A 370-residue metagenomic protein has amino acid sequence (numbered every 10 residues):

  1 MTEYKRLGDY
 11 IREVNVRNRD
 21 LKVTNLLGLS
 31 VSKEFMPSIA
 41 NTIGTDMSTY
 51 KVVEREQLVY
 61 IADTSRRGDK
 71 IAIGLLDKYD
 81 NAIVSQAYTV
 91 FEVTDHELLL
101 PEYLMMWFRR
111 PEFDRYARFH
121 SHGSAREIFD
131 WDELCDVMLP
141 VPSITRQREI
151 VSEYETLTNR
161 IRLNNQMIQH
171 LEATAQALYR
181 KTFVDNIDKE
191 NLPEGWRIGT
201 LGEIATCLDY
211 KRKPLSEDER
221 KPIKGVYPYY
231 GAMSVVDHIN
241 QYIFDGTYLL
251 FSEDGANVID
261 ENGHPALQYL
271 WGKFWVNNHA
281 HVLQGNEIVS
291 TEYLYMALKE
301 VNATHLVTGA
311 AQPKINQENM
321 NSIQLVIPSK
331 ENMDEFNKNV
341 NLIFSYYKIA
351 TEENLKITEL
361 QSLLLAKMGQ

Functional and structural regions predicted by a protein language model:
M1-N18, D136, P140-L215, E219-G231 (+1 more regions): Non-catalytic DNA-recognition/assembly elements of restriction-modification systems
Y4-Y60, G202-L250, G255-N277, V282: Sequence-specific dsDNA recognition surfaces
T49-K51, Q57-L58, M296, V340-Y347: His/acidic/aromatic-lined binding-pocket segments of jelly-roll/cupin-type domains and related regulatory beta-sandwich
R55, V59-R109, G231-M233, Y242-K299 (+1 more regions): A short beta-sheet element
L76-D77, G123-S124, K189, E217-E219 (+1 more regions): Short, solvent-exposed loop/turn elements at beta->coil junctions and helix N-caps that rim active or binding pockets
A82-A87, H122-V151, K273-N278, G309-D334: A short glycine-rich beta-alpha junction/loop motif
M105-D114, R118-F119, M138-P140, N302: Well-ordered mid-protein domain cores that form the structural environment of catalytic cofactors
